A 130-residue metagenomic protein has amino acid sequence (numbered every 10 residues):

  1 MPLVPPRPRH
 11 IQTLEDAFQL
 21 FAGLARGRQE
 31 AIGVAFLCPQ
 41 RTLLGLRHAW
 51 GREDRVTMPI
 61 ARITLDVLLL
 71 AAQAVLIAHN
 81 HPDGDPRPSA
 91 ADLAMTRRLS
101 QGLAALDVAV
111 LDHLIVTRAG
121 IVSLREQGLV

Functional and structural regions predicted by a protein language model:
M1-A74, R87-A109, T117-V130: N-terminal beta-strand/alpha-helix entry module and adjacent surface of metal-dependent catalytic domains
V75-H81: Short beta-strands and strand-loop turn motifs
H81, V116-T117: Conserved beta-strand edge residues that scaffold enzyme active sites
P82-P86: Glycine-rich, proline-tolerant flexible connector loops at the mouths of alpha/beta enzymes
D112: Beta-strand-loop-alpha "switch" segments that mediate conformational coupling across diverse proteins
